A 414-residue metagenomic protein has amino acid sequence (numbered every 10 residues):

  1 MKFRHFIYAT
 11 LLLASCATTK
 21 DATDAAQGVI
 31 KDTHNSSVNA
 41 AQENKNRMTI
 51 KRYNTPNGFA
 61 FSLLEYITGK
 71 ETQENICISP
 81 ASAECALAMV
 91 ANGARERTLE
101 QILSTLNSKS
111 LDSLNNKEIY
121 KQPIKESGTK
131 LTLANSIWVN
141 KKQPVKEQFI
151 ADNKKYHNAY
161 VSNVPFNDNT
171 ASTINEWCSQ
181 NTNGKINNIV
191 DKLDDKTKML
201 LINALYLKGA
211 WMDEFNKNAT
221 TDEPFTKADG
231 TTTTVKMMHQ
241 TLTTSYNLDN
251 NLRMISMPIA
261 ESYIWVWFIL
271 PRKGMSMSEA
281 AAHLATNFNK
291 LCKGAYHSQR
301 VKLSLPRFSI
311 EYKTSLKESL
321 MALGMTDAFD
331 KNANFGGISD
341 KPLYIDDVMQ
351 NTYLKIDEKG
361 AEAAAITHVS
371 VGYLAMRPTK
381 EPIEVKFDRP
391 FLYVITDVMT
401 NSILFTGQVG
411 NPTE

Functional and structural regions predicted by a protein language model:
K2-Y8, A14-F166, V409, T413: Detector for small/aliphatic-rich hydrophobic stretches
Q73, N116-R272, G294-R377: Non-catalytic, conformational "gating/processing" segments within enzyme and secreted inhibitor domains
T98-E100, S276-S278, Y312-T314, A364 (+1 more regions): Extracytoplasmic/secreted cell-surface and envelope-processing proteins
I102-L106, F215-D222, E279-T286: Short Gly/aromatic-enriched secondary-structure transition segments
T105, H283-K290, S319-T326: Conserved short hydrophobic interaction patches
P271-H297: Internal alpha/beta scaffold segment
D347-E414: C-terminal soluble interaction/assembly domains
